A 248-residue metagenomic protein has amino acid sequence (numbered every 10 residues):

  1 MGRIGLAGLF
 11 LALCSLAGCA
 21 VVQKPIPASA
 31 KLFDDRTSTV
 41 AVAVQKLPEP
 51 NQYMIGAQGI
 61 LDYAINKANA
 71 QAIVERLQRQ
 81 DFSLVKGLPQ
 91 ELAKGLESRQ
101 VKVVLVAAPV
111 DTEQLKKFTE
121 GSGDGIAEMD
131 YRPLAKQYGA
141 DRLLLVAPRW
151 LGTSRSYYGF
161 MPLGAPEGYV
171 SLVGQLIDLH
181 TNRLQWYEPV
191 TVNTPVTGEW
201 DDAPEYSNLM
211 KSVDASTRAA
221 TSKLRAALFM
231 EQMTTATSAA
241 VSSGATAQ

Functional and structural regions predicted by a protein language model:
M1-G5: Positively charged n-region of N-terminal signal peptides that target proteins for export
A7-A17: Bacterial N-terminal signal peptides
C19-Y53, Y138, W150-T153, G164-Q248: C-terminal/domain-edge helix-coil "capping" segments
P48-R149, L179-R183, Y187, S216-A227: N-terminal segment of the mature soluble domain
Y158-P162: Extracellular loop and loop/strand-boundary signature of outer-membrane beta-barrel proteins
